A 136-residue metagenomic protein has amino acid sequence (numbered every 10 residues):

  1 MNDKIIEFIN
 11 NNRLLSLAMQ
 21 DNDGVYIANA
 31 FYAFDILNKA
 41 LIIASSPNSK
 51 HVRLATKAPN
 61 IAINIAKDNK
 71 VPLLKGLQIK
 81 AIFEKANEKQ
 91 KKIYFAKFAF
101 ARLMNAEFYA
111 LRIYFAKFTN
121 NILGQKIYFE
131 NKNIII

Functional and structural regions predicted by a protein language model:
M1-D3, S45-H51, I93-Y94: Charged, amphipathic alpha-helical segments
M1-L15: Extreme N-terminal tail/first-helix region
I9, L54-A55, Y94: A generic structural signal for nonpolar/aromatic side chains embedded in well-ordered alpha-helices
N12-P47, A55, I61-I65: Short beta-strand segments
M19-D21, A66-D68, M104-Y109: A short, aromatic/hydrophobic, helix- or strand-capping loop or linear motif that either lines the entrance/gate
D35, S46, A66, E84-A86 (+1 more regions): Solvent-exposed residues in well-ordered beta-strands and their adjoining turns, especially edge/terminal strands
H51-K80: Helix-adjacent hinge/juxtasegments
L73-I136: Charged, gly/pro-rich active-site loop segments
